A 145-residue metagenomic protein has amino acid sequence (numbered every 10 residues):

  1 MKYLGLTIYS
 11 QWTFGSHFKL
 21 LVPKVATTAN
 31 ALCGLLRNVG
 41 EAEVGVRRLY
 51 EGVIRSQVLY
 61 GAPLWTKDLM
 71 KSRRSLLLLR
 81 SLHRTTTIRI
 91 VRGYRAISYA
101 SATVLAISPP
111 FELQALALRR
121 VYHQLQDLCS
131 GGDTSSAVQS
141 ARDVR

Functional and structural regions predicted by a protein language model:
M1-A137: Non-catalytic, peripheral interaction segments enriched in hydrophobic/basic residues
V138-R145: Short, intrinsically disordered, charge-balanced linker/junction segments flanking boundaries in proteins
